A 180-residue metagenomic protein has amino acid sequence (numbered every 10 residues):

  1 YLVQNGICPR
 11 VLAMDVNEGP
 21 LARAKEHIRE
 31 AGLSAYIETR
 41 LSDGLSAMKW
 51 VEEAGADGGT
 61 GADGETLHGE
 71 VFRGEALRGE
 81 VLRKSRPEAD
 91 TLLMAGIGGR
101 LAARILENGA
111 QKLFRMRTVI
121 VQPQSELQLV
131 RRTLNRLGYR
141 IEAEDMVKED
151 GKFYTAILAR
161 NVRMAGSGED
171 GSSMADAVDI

Functional and structural regions predicted by a protein language model:
Y1-C8: Conserved SAM-binding loop of SAM-dependent methyltransferases across substrates and taxa, primarily the Class I
P9, D90-T91, R117: Conserved acidic residues
R10-D15: Conserved SAM-binding motif I beta-strand of class I
N17-G19: Conserved SAM/SAH-binding beta-strand->alpha-helix loop
K25-G55, V71-R86: S-adenosyl-L-methionine
V51-A54, S85-A110: Active-site segment flanking the S-adenosylmethionine/decSAM binding pocket in AdoMet-dependent transferases
E52-L67: Long, compositionally biased low-complexity repeat segments characteristic of intrinsically disordered regions
R100-I180: Class I S-adenosyl-L-methionine
